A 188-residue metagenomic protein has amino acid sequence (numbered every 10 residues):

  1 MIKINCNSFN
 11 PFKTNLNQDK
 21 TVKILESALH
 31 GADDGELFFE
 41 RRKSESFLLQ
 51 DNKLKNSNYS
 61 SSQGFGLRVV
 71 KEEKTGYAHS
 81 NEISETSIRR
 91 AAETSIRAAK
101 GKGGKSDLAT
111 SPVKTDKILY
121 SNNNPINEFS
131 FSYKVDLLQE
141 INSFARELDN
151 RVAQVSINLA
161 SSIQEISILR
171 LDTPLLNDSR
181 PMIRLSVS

Functional and structural regions predicted by a protein language model:
I2-E26, A32-S46, R90-D178: Acidic low-complexity segments
L37, F65-V69, V187: Short beta-strand motif preference
E45-K100: N-terminal alpha-helical targeting/anchoring segments
N52-L54, Y59, V113, F131 (+1 more regions): Short capping/connector residues at structural and topological boundaries
K71-E82, Q139-Q154, S188: Hydrophobic transmembrane alpha-helix bundles
N177-S188: Acidic/histidine-enriched ion/cofactor-binding microenvironments in catalytic or ligand-binding pockets
